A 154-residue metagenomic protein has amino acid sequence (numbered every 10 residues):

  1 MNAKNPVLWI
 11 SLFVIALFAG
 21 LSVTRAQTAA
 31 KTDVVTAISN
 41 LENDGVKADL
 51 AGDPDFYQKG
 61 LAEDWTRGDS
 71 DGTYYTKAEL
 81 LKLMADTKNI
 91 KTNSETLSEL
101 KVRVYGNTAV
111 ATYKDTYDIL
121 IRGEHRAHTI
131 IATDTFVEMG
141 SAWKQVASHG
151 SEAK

Functional and structural regions predicted by a protein language model:
M1-N5: N-terminal secretory signal peptides that target proteins for export/translocation
W9-G20: Bacterial N-terminal signal peptides
S22-A26: Sec/Tat signal peptide C-region and signal peptidase I cleavage site
T32-S39, D53-Y105, K114-Y117, E124-H128: A solvent-exposed, acidic/Ser-Thr-rich amphipathic alpha-helical stretch
V102-A109, E124, F136-A142: A short, structured loop/turn motif at beta-sheet edges
T129-K154: Short beta-strand edge/turn micro-motifs at domain boundaries
